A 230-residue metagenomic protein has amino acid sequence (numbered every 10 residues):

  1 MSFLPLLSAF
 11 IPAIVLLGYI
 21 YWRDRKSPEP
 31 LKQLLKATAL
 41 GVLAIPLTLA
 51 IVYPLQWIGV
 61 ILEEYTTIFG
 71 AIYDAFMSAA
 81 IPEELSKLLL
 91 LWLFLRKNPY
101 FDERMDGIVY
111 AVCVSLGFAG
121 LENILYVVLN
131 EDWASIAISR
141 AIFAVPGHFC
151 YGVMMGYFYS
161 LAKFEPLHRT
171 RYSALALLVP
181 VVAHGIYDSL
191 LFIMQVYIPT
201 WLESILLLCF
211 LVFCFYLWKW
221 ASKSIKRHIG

Functional and structural regions predicted by a protein language model:
M1-G230: Hydrophobic alpha-helical segments at protein termini of multi-pass membrane proteins
